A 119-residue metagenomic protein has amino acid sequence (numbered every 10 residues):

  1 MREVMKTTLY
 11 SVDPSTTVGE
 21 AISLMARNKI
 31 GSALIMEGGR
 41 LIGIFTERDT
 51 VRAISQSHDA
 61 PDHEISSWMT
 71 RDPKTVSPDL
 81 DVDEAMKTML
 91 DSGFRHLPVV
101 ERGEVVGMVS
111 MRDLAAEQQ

Functional and structural regions predicted by a protein language model:
M1-L9, H63-P73: Bateman (tandem CBS) regulatory domains
R2, Y10, G19, V51-R52 (+2 more regions): Nucleotide phosphate-binding site architecture
V4, L24, A53-I54, W68: Amphipathic alpha-helical segments that mediate coupling or scaffolding at interfaces
S11-K29, M36, V76-G93, V100 (+1 more regions): The conserved cystathionine-beta-synthase
T16, F45, H63, L80 (+1 more regions): Short beta-to-alpha loop/turn elements within the nucleotide-binding domains of ABC transporters
M25-N28, A33-D49, M89, L97-R112: A glycine-centered beta-loop-beta connector
V51-E64, L114-Q119: A short, polar/charged loop-to-alpha-helix boundary motif
